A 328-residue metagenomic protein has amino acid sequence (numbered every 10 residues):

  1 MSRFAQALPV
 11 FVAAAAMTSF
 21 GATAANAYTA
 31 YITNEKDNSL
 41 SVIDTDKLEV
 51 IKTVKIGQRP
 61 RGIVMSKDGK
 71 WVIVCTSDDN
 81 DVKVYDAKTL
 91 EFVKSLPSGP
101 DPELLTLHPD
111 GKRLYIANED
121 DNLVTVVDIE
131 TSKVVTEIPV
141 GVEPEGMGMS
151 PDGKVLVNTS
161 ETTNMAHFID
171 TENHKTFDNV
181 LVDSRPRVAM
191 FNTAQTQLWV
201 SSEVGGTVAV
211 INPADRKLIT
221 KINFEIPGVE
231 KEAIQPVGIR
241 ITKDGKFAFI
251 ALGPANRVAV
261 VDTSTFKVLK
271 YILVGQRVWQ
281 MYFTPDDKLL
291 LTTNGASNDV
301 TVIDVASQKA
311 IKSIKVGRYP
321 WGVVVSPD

Functional and structural regions predicted by a protein language model:
M1-F11: Bacterial N-terminal signal peptides that target proteins for export
P9, A13-D328: Predominantly soluble domains enriched in secretory-pathway, periplasmic, or organellar proteins
